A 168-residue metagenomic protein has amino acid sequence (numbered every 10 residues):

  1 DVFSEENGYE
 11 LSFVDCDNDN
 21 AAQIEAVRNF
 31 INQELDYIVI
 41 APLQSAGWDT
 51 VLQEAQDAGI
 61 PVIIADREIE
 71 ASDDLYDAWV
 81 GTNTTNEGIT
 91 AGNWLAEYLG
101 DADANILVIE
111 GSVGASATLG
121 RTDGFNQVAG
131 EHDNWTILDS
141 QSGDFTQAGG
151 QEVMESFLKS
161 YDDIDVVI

Functional and structural regions predicted by a protein language model:
D1-I168: A residue-level marker of the well-folded mature domains of exported/periplasmic proteins
